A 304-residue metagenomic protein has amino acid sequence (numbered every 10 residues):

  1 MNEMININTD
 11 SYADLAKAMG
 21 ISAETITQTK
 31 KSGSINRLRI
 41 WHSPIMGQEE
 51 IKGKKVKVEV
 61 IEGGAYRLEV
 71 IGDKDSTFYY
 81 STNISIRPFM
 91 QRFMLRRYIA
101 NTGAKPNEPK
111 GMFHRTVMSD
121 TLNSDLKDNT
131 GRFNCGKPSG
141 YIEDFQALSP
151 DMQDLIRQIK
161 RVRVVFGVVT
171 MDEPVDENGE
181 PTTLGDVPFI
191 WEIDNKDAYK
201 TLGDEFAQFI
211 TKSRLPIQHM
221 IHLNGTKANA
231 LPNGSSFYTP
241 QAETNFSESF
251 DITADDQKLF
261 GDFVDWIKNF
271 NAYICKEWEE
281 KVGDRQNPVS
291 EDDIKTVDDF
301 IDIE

Functional and structural regions predicted by a protein language model:
N2-T183, L231-F237, V297-E304: OB-fold ssDNA-binding interfaces and closely related basic DNA-contact patches used across DNA replication/repair
L15-A18, E205, F209, W266: Charge-rich, solvent-exposed alpha-helical interaction surfaces
H114-R115, S119-D125, S235-E304: Long, highly charged low-complexity segments enriched in Glu/Asp and Lys/Arg with interspersed Ser/Thr
K160-S247: Extended serine/threonine-enriched, polar tracts that run as long, contiguous segments within proteins
